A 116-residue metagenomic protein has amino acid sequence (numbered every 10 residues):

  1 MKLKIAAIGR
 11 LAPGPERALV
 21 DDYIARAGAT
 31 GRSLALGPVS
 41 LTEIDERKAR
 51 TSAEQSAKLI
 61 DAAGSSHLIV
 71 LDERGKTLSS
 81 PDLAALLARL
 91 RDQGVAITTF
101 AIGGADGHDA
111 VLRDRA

Functional and structural regions predicted by a protein language model:
M1-G31: N-terminal beta1-alpha1 ligand-phosphate binding loop
K4, T99-F100: Conserved beta-strand elements of the Class I
A35-T99: S-adenosyl-L-methionine/SAH cofactor-binding core of RNA-modifying enzymes
G103: Rossmann-fold NAD(P)-binding glycine/threonine-rich loop
G107-L112: Short, glycine/polar-rich helix-capping loops at beta-to-alpha or helix-loop-helix junctions that flank or form
R115-A116: Short, structured coil segments at secondary-structure junctions
